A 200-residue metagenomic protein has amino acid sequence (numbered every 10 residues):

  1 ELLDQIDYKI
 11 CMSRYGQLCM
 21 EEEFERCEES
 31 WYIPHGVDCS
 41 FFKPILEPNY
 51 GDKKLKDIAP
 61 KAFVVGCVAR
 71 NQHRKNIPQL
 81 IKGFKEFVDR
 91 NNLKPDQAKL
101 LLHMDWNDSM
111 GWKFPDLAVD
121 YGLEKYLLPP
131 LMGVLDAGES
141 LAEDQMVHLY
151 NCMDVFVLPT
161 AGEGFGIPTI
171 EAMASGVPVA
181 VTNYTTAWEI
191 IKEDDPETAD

Functional and structural regions predicted by a protein language model:
Y15, G36: Carbohydrate-associated surface elements
E21, V37-K54, K61, W112: Acidic anion/phosphate-binding donor-loop and adjacent secondary structure in glycosyltransferase catalytic cores
D57-K75, I81-F84, L100-L101: Conserved donor-binding/catalytic core segment of Leloir-type glycosyltransferases
G111-H148: Nucleotide-activated donor-binding/catalytic signature segment of Leloir-type glycosyltransferases, i.e., the conserved
D154, G176, N183: A short alpha->beta transition loop at the rim of the catalytic pocket in nucleotide-sugar-dependent
A161: Aromatic "clamp/platform" in nucleotide-sugar-dependent glycosyltransferases that forms part of the donor/acceptor
G166-T169, A187: Short glycine/serine-rich donor-binding loops of glycosyltransferases
P178-V181, I191-K192, T198-A199: Short hydrophobic beta-strand element within catalytic cores of glycosyltransferases and related nucleotide-activated
